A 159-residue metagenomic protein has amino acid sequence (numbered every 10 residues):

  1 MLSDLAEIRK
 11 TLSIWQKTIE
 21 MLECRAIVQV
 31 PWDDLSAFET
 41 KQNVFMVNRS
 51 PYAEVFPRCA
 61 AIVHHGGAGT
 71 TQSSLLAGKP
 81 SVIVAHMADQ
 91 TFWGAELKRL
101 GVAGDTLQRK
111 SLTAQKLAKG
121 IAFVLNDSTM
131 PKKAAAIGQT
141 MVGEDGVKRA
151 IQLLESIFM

Functional and structural regions predicted by a protein language model:
M1-A61: Donor-nucleotide binding loops and adjacent catalytic segments primarily of GT-B fold Leloir glycosyltransferases
D4-A6, D34-A37, T70-Q72, D89-T91 (+1 more regions): Flexible loop/turn segments at secondary-structure boundaries
V47-E96: A donor-sugar binding/catalytic signature common to diverse glycosyltransferases and related nucleotide-sugar
A88-G120: Change "using UDP/GDP/dTDP sugars" to "using nucleotide sugars
A114-M159: C-terminal amphipathic helix plus adjacent low-complexity, charged tail appended to glycosyltransferase catalytic
